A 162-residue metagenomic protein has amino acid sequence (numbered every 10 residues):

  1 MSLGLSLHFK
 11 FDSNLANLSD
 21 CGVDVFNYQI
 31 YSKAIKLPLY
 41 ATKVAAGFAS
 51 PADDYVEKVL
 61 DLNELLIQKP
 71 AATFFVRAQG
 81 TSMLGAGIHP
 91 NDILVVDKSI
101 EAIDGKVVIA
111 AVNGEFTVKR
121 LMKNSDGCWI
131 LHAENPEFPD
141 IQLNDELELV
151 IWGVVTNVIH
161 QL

Functional and structural regions predicted by a protein language model:
M1-L84, W152, N157-L162: Short, positionally conserved secondary-structure boundary motifs
L39, K123-L162: Glycine- and charge-enriched low-complexity intrinsically disordered segments
P90, V112-T117, L149-V150: Short coil-to-beta-strand transition motifs
N91-D92, K106: Structural motif
V95-V96, I109: Hydrophobic beta-strand signal
D104-V118, M122-G127: Short, compositionally biased
